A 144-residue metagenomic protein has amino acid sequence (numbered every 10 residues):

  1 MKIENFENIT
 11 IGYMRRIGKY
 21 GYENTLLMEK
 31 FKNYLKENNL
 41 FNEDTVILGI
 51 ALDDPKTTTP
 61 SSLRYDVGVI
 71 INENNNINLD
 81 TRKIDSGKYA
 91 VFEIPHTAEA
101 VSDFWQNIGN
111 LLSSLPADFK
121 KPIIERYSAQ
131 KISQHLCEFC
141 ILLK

Functional and structural regions predicted by a protein language model:
M1-K144: A solvent-exposed interaction/effector surface
